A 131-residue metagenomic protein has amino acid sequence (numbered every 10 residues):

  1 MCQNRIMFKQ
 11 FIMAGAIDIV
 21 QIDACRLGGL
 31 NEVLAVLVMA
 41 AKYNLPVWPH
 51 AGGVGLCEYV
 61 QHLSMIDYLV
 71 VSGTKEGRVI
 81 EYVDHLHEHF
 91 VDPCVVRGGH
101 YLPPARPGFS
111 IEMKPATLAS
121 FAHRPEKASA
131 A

Functional and structural regions predicted by a protein language model:
M1-H100, P104-P107: Shared catalytic-loop signature of beta/alpha-barrel
G108-A131: Extended hydrophobic packing segments that form well-structured cores
